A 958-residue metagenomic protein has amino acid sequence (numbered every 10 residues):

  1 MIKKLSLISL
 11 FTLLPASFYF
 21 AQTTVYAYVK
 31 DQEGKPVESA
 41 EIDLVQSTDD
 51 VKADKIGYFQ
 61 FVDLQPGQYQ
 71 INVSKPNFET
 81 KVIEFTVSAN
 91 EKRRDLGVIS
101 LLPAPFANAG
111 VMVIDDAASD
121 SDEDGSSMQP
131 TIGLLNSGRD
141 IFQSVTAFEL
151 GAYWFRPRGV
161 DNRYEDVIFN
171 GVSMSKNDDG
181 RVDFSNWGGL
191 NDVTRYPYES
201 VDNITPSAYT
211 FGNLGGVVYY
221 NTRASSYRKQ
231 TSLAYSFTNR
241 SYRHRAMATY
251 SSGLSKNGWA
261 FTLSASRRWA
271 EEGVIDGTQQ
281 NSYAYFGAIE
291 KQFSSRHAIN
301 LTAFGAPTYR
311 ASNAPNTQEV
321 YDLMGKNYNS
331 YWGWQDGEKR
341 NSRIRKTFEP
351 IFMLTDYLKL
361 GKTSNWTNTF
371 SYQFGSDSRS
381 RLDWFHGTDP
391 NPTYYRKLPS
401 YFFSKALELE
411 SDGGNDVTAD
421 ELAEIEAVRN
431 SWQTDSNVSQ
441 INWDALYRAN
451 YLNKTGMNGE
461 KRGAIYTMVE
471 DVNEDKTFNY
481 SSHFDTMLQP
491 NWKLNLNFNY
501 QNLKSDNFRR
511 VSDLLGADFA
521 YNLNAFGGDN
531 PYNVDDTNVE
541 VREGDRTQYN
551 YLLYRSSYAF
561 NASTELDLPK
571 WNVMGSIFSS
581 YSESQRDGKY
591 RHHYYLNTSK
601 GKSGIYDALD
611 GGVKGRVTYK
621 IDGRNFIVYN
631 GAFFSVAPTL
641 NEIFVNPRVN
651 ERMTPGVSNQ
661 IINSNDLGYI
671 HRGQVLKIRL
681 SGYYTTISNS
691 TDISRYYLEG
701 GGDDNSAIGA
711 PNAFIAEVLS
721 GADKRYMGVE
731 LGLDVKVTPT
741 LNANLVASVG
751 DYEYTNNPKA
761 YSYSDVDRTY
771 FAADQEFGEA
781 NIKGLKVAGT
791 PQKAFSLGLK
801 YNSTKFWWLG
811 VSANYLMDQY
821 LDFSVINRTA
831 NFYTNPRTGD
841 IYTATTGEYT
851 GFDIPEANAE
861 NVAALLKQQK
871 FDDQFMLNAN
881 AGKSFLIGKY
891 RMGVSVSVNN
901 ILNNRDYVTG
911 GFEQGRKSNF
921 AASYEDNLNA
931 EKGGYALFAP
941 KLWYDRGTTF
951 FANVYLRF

Functional and structural regions predicted by a protein language model:
T23-Y26, S232, F237-W269, V274-N313 (+2 more regions): Transmembrane beta-barrel wall of Gram-negative outer-membrane proteins
F85-P206, R268: Periplasmic N-terminal accessory/gating domains of Gram-negative outer-membrane beta-barrel systems
I99, G188-A234, R245: A beta-strand signature from Gram-negative outer-membrane beta-barrel systems, especially the internal plug domain
E290, A298-T355, S378-V469, G528-R542 (+2 more regions): Acidic/polar loop-and-plug regions of large Gram-negative outer-membrane beta-barrel proteins
A311, P315-V320, E540, E583-Y594 (+7 more regions): Surface-exposed extracellular loop regions of Gram-negative outer-membrane beta-barrel proteins, predominantly
T467, K493-D622, E642, P647 (+2 more regions): Signature of Gram-negative outer-membrane beta-barrel scaffolds
K570, Y684, A713-I826, N953-R957: Gram-negative outer-membrane beta-barrel transporters
I687-N689, Y815-Y849, D853-A857, K883-F958: C-terminal beta-signal and adjacent terminal beta-strands/loops of Gram-negative outer-membrane beta-barrel proteins
